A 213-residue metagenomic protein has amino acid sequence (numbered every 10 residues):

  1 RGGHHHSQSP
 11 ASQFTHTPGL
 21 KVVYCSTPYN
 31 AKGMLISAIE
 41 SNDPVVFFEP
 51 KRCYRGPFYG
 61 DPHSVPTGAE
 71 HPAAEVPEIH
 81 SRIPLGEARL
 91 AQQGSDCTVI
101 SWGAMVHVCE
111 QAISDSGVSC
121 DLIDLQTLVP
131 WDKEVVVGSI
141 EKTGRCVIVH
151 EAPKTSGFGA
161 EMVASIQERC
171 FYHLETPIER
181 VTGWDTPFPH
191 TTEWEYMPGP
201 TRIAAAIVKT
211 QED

Functional and structural regions predicted by a protein language model:
R1-S41, G183, A206, Q211: Conserved thiamine diphosphate
Q8, S41-N42, L125, H190: Generic detection of intrinsically disordered/low-complexity segments and helix-coil linkers/edges
F14, V45, S165-E168: Domain-wide signal for the mature, well-folded portions of proteins, strongly enriched in nucleus-encoded organellar
T17, S41-N42, T143, R169: Acidic-histidine catalytic/liganding microenvironments
G19-V22, Y29-E75: Helix-enriched interaction subdomains in cytosolic or periplasmic regions, typified by TIR/SEFIR signaling/NADase cores
K51-R52, G56-D213: Thiamine diphosphate
